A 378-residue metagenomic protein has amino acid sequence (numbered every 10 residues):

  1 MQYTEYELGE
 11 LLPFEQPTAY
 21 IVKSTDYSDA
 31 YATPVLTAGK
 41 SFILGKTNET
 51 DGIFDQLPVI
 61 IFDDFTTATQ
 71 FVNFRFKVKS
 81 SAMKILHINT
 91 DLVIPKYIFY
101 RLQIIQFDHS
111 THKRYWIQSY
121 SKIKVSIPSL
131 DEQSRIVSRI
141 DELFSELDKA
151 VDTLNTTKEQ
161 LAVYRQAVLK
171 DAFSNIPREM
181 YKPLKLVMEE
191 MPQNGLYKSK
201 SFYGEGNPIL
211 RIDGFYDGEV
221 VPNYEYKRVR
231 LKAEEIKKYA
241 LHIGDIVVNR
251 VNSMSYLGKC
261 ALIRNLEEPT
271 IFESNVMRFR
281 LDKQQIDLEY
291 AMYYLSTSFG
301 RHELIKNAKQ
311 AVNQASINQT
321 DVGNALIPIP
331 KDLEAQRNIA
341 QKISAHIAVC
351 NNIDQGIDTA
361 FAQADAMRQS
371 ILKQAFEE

Functional and structural regions predicted by a protein language model:
M1-A19, D26-S41, S126-V137, S145-E146 (+7 more regions): Non-catalytic DNA-recognition/assembly elements of restriction-modification systems
E5-L57, F74, V78-S81, K185-K200 (+1 more regions): Sequence-specific dsDNA recognition surfaces
T18-K23, F42-V78, L92-Y100, I105-K113 (+5 more regions): Short, ligand-facing micro-motifs at secondary-structure edges
I21-Y27, H112-W116, Y181, Y197-E205 (+1 more regions): Short coil/turn segments at secondary-structure boundaries
K77-K84, S110-D131, K198, E268-M277 (+2 more regions): A short glycine-rich beta-alpha junction/loop motif
D91-L92, L281-D287: Ligand-binding loop in jelly-roll beta-barrel domains
I98, Q133-I136, A291, I339: Interdomain signal-transducing alpha-helices
